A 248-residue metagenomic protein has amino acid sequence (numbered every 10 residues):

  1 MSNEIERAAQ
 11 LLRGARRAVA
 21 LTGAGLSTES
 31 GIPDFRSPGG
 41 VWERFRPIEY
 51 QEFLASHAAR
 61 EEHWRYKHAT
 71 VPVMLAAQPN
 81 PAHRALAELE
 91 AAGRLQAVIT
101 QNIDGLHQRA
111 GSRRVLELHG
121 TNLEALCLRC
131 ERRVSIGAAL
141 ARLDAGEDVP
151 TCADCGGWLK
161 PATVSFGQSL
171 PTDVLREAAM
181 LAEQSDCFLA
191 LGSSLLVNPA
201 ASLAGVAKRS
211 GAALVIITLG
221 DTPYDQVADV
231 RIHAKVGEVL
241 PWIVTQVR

Functional and structural regions predicted by a protein language model:
M1-R248: Conserved catalytic core of sirtuin-type NAD+-dependent deacylases
